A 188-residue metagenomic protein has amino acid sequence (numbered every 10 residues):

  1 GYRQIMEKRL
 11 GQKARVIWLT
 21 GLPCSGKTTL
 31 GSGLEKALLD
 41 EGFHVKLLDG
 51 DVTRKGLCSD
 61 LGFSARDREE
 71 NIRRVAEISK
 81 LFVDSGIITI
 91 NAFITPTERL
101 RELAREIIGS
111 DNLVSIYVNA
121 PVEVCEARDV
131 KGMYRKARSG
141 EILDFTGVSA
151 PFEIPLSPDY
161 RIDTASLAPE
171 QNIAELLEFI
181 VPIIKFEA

Functional and structural regions predicted by a protein language model:
G1-I17: Extreme N-terminal, non-catalytic leader segments that precede Walker-type/kinase nucleotide-binding cores
A14-V16, H44, I88-I90: Residue-level preference for the first positions of well-ordered beta-strands
P23: The conserved Walker
K27: Conserved lysine of the Walker
S32-E77, D84: Conserved substrate/cofactor phosphate-moiety recognition/catalytic segment in nucleotide-dependent phosphotransferases
L47, L113-Y117, D159-R161: Conserved beta-strand scaffold positions in the cores of enzyme catalytic domains, especially in NTP/NDP-utilizing
G56-G62, S79-R138, D144: ATP-dependent NMP and nucleoside kinases share a basic, alpha-helical "lid"
N119-E175, I183-A188: Small-molecule kinase domains that catalyze NTP-dependent phosphoryl transfer to phosphate-bearing small molecules
